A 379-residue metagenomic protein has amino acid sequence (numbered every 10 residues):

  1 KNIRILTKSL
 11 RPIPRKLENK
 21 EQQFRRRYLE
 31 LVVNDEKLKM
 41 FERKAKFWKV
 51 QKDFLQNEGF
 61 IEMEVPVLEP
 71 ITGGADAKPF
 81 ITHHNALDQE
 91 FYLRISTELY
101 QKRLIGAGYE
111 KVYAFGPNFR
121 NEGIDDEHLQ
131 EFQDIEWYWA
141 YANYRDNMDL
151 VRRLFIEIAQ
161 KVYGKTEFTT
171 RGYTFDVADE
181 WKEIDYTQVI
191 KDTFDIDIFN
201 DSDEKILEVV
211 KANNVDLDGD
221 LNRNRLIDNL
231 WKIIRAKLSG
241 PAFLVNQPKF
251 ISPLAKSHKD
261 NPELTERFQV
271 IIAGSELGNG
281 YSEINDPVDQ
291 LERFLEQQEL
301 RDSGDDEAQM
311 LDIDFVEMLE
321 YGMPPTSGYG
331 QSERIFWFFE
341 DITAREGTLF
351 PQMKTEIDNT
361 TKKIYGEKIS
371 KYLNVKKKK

Functional and structural regions predicted by a protein language model:
K1-K379: Class II aminoacyl-tRNA synthetase catalytic cores and aaRS-like
